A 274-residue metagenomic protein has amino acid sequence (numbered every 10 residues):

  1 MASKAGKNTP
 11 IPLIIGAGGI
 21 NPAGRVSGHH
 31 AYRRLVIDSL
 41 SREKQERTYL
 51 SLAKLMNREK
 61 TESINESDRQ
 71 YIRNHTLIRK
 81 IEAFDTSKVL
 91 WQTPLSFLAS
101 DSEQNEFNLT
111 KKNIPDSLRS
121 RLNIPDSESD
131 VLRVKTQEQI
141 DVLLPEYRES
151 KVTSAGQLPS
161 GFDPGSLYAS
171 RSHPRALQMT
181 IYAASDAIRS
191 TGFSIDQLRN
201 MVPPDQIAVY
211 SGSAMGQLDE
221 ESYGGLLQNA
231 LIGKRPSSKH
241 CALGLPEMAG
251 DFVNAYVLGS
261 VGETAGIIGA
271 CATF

Functional and structural regions predicted by a protein language model:
M1-M215, D219-G262: Conserved "HGTGT" condensation-loop signature of ketosynthase/thiolase-family condensing enzymes that catalyze
S213, G269-C271: Short, structured patches in soluble enzyme cores that scaffold and shape functional sites
G262-G269: Short pre-catalytic strand/loop immediately N-terminal to key active-site residues, enriched for Gly-Thr
F274: Short conserved active-site loop signatures built around small residues
